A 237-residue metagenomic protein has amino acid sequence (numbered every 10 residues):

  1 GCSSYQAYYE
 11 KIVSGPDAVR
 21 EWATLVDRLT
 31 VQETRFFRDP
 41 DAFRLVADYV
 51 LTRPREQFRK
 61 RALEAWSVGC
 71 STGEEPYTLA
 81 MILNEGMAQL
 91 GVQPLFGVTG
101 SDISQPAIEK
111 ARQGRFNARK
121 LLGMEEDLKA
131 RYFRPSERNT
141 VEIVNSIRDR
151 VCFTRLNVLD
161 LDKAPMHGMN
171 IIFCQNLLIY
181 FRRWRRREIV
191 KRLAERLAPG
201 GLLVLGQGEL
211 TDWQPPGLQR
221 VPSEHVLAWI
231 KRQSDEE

Functional and structural regions predicted by a protein language model:
G1-W66: Conserved AdoMet
K60-G73, Y77-T78, G97-T99: Conserved class I S-adenosyl-L-methionine
V68, Q89-F173, L177-R185, L210-D212: Extended basic-aromatic, gly/pro-enriched interface segments that bind polyanionic ligands
T72-G91: Conserved SAM-binding loop of SAM-dependent methyltransferases across substrates and taxa, primarily the Class I
I171, D212-E237: Core SAM-dependent methyltransferase catalytic element
R187-P199: A short glycine-rich, Lys/Arg-flanked "PGG" loop and its adjoining helix->strand segment in the class I
P199-Q207: Conserved beta-strand signature within the Rossmann-like core of class I S-adenosyl-L-methionine
